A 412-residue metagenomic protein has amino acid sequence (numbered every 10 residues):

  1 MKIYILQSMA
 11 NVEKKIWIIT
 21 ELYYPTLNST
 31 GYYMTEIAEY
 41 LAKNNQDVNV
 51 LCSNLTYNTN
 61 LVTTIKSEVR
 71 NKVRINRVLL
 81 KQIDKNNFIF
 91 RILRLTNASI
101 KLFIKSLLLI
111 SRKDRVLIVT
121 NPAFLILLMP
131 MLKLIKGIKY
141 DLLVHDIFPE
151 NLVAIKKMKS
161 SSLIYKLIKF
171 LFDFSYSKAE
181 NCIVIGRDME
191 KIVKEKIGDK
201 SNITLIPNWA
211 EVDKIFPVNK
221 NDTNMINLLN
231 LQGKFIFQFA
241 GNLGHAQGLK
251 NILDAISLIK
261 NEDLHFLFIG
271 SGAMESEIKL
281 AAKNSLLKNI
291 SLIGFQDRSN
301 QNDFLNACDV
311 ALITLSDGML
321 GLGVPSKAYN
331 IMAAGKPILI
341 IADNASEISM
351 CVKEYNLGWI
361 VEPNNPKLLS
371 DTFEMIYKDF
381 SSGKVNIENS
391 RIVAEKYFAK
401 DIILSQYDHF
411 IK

Functional and structural regions predicted by a protein language model:
K2-N71, D254-I256: N-terminal subdomain of nucleotide-sugar transferases
N54, D188, W209: Carbohydrate-associated surface elements
T63-S67, F216-N230, S382: A short helix/loop element that forms part of the nucleotide-sugar donor recognition site in Leloir-type
L107, L127, M131-I135, S162-V184: Membrane-proximal helix-turn-helix segments that form the acceptor-binding/catalytic region of lipid-linked
N230-Q247, L253-I256, L267: Conserved donor-binding/catalytic core segment of Leloir-type glycosyltransferases
Q247, D297-F304, A311-M332, P337-M350: Nucleotide-sugar-dependent
N261, I269-G270, S276-N302: Nucleotide-activated donor-binding/catalytic signature segment of Leloir-type glycosyltransferases, i.e., the conserved
P363-N364, L368, S381-I411: A charged, aromatic-enriched C-terminal amphipathic alpha-helix characteristic of glycosyltransferases across folds
